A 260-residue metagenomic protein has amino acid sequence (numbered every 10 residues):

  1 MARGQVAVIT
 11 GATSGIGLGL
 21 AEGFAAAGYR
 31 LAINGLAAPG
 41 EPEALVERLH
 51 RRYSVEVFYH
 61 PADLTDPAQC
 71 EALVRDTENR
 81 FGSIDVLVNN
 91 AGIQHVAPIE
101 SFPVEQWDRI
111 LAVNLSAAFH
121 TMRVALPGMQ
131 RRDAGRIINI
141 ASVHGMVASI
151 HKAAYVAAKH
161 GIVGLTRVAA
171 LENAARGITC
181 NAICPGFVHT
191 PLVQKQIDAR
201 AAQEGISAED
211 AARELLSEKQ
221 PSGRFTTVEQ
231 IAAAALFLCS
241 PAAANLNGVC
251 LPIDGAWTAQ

Functional and structural regions predicted by a protein language model:
M1, V147, A235-L236, N247-Q260: Short C-terminal tail/terminal secondary-structure segment of NAD(P)H-dependent dehydrogenase/reductase domains
V6, T13-S14: Conserved glycine-rich cofactor-binding loop
A27-A44: Conserved glycine-rich Rossmann-like NAD(P)H-binding loop of the short-chain dehydrogenase/reductase
P98-I99, Q106-L111, I137, L216: Substrate-binding pocket helix/loop in short-chain dehydrogenase/reductase
M122, A158, T166: Active-site helix of classical SDR
S142: Residue(s) in the substrate-gating loop at a strand-loop-helix junction that position the organic substrate next
A174, T179, L246-G248: Short, small/polar-rich loop/turn modules that mediate ligand/substrate recognition or access, typified
